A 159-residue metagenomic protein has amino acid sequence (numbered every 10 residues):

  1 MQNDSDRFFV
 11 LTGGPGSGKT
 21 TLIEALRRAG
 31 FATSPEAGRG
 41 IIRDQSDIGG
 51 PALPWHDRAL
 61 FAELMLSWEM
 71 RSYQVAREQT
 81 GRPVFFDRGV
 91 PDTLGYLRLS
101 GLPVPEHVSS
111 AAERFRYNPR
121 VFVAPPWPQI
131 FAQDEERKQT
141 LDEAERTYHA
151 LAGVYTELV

Functional and structural regions predicted by a protein language model:
M1-D6: Phosphate-binding P-loop
L11: Hydrophobic anchor at the beta1->P-loop junction of P-loop NTPases
G14, L26: P-loop (Walker A) phosphate-binding loop of NTP-binding proteins
G18: Conserved glycine(s) of the Walker
L22-I23: Post-Walker A alpha-helix
R27-W68: Conserved substrate/cofactor phosphate-moiety recognition/catalytic segment in nucleotide-dependent phosphotransferases
A62-R116: Glycine-rich phosphate-binding loop used to anchor ATP phosphates in small-molecule kinases, encompassing both
G101-V159: A glycine- and Lys/Arg-enriched "phosphate-lid" helix/loop adjacent to the NTP-binding pocket of small-molecule kinases
